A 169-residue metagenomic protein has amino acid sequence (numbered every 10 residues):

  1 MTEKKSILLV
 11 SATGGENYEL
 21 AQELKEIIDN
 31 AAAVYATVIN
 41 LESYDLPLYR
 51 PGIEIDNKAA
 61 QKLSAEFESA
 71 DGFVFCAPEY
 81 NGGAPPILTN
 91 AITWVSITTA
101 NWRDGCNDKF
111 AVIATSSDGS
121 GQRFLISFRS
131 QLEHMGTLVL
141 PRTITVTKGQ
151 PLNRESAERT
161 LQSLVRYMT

Functional and structural regions predicted by a protein language model:
M1-E3, L138-T169: Glycine-rich phosphate/pyrophosphate-binding loop and the adjoining helix
T2-A33: N-terminal beta1-alpha1 ligand-phosphate binding loop
L8-V10, T37, V112-A114, L140: Hydrophobic/aromatic beta-strand patches that form the interior of the parallel beta-sheet core in alpha/beta enzyme
A12-G14, L41, S116-D118: Cofactor-binding loop segments of dinucleotide-utilizing enzymes, especially the Rossmann-like FAD- and NAD(P)+-binding
I27, A31, T98, Q131-L138 (+1 more regions): Change "in soluble alpha/beta enzymes" to "in soluble alpha/beta proteins
A33-D45, L138-T147: Short beta-strand elements in bilobed, periplasmic/extracellular small-molecule ligand-binding domains
L41-A59: N-terminal beta-loop-helix "entrance" segment that forms/cooperates in small-molecule cofactor or anionic ligand
K58-M135: Helix-loop-strand module that forms the ligand-binding subsite of alpha/beta enzymes
